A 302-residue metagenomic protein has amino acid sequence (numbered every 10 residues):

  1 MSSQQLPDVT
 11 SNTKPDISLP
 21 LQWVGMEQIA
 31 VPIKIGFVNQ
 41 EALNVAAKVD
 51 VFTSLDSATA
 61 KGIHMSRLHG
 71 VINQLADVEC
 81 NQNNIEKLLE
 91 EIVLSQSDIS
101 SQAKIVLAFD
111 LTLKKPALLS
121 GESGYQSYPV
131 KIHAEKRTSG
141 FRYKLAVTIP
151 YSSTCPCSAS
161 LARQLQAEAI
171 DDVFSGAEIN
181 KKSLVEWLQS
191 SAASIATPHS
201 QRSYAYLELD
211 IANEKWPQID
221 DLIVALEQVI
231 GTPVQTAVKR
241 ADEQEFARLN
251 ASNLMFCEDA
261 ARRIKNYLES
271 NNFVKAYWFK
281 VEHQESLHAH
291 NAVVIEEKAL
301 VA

Functional and structural regions predicted by a protein language model:
M1-A302: N-terminal intrinsically disordered, cationic/polar leader segments that include organellar targeting peptides
